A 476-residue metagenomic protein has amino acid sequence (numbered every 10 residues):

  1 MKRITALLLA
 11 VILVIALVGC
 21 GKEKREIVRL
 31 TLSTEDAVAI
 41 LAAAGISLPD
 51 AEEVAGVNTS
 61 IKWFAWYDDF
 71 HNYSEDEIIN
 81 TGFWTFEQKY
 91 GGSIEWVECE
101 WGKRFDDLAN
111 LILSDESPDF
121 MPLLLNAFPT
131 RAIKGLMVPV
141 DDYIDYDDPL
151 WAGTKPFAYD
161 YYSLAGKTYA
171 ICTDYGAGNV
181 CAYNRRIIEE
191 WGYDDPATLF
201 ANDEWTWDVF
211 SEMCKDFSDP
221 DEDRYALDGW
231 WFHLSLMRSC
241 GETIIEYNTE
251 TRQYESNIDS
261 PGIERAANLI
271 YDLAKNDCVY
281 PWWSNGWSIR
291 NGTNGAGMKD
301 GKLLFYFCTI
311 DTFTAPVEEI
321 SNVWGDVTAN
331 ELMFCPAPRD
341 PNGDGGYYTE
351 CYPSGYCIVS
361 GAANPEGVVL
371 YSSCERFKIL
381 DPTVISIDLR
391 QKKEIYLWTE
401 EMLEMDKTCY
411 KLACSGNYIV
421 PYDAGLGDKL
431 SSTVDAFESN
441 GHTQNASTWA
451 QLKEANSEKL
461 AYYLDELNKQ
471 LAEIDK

Functional and structural regions predicted by a protein language model:
A6, L17-K134, I379-T383, G427-K476: Conserved N-terminal structural module of periplasmic/extracytoplasmic solute-binding proteins
L30-T59, E100, L125-G178, D208 (+1 more regions): Hinge/lid segment of periplasmic solute-binding proteins
F64, M121, L164-Y175, N179-C181 (+2 more regions): Extracytoplasmic/periplasmic solute-binding protein
F105-S117, P129, K134, I188 (+2 more regions): Short helices/loops that flank or line small-molecule/ion binding pockets
D141-T154, L199-N202, E242-R265, W324-D326 (+1 more regions): Short, solvent-exposed loop/beta-turn-alpha elements that line the ligand-binding surface or hinge of extracytoplasmic
C214, T249-W287: Glycine-centered hinge/linker elements that transmit conformational signals in sensory and ligand-binding systems
N322-L397: Extracytoplasmic/periplasmic substrate-recognition and gating elements
E350, L370-S373, F377-A446, K469-K476: Long, aromatic- and glycine/proline-rich binding clefts that accommodate carbohydrate-like moieties
